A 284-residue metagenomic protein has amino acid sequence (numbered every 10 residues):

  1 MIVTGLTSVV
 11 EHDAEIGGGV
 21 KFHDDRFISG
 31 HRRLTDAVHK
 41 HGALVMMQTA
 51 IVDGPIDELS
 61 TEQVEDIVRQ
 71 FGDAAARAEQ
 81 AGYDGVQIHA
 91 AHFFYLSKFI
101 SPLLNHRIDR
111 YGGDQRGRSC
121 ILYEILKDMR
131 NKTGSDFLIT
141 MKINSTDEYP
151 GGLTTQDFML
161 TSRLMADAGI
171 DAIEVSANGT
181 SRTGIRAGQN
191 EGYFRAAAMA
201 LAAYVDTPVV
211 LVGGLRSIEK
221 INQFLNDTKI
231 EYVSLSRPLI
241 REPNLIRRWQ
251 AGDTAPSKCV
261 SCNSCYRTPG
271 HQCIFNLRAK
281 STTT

Functional and structural regions predicted by a protein language model:
M1-T284: Flavin-dependent oxidoreductase catalytic cores
